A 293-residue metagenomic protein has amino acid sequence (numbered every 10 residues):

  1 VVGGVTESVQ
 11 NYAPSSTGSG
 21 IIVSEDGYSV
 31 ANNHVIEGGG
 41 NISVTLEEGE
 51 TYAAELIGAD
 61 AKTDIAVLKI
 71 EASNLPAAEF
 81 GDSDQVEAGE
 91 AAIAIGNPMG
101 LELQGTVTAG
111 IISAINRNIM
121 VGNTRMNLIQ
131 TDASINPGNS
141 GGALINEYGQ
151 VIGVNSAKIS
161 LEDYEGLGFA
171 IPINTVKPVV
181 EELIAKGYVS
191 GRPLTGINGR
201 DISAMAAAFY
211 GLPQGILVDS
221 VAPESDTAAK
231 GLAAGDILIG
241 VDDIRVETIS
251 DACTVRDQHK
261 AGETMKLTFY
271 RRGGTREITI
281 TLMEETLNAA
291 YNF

Functional and structural regions predicted by a protein language model:
V1-S29, V35-S43, E48-T51, K62 (+3 more regions): Glycine-biased strand-turn-strand hairpin within the trypsin-fold
G20-I22, A54-L56, I112, V218: Conserved hydrophobic positions within beta-strands
I21, I135-V154: Catalytic nucleophile loop of clan PA
E25, A59-T63, A114-V121, I202-A204 (+1 more regions): Short, conserved beta-turn/loop elements at beta-strand boundaries and strand-helix junctions
N41-E47, A94-G96, E263-F269: Short conserved beta-strand and strand-loop elements enriched in small hydrophobics with frequent Asp/Gly
E55-L56, E87, N146-V151, T175-F293: C-terminal recognition in membrane/secretory proteostasis and scaffolding
A78, D82, E90-T124: Flexible, gly/ser-rich surface segments that form the specificity/activation loops bordering the active-site cleft
